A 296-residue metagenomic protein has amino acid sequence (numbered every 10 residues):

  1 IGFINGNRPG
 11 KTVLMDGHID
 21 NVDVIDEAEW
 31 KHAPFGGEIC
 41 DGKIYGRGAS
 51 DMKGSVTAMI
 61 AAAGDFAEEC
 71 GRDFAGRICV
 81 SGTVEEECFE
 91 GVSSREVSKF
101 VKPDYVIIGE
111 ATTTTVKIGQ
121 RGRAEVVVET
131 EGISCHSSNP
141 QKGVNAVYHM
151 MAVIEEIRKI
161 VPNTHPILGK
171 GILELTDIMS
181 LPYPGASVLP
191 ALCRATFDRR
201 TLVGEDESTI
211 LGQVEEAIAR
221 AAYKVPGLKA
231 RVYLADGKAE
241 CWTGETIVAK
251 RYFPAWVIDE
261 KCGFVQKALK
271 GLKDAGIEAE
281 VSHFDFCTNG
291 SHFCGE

Functional and structural regions predicted by a protein language model:
I1-V13: N-terminal, positively charged, Ser/Thr/Ala/Gly-biased leader segments that form transit/presequence-like amphipathic
G10-C79: Active-site metal-coordination/substrate-binding segment of hydrolases, especially metallo-dependent peptidases
V13-M15, I107, I133: Residue-level marker for buried hydrophobic side chains located in beta-strands that build the well-ordered beta-sheet
H18-D20, T83-E85, T112, A235-G237: Active-site beta-loop-alpha junctions enriched in small/polar residues
E29, R72, K117-R123, A186-P190 (+1 more regions): Short glycine/proline-enriched loop/turn "hinge" motifs that connect secondary-structure elements and lie
M52-Q120, E125: Acidic/histidine-rich catalytic neighborhood of metal-dependent amide-processing enzymes
E129-E296: Metal-dependent amide/peptide-bond hydrolase catalytic core, centered on the "pita-bread" metallohydrolase fold
